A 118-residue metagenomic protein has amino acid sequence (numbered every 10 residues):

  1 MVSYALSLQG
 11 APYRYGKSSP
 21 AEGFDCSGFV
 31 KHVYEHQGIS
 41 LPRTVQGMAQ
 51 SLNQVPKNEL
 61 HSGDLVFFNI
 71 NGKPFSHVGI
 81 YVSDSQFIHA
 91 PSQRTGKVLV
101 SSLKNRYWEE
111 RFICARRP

Functional and structural regions predicted by a protein language model:
M1-P12, E110, C114-P118: Intrinsically disordered, low-complexity, Pro/Ser/Thr/Asn/Gly/Ala-rich spacer/linker segments adjacent to signal
A11-S62: Catalytic cysteine-centered active-site loop
I39, N53-Q54, V82-P118: Aromatic- and glycine-rich peptidoglycan recognition patches
G63-D64, S85: Structural motif
H77-Y81: Short beta-strand-centered aromatic/proline hotspots
